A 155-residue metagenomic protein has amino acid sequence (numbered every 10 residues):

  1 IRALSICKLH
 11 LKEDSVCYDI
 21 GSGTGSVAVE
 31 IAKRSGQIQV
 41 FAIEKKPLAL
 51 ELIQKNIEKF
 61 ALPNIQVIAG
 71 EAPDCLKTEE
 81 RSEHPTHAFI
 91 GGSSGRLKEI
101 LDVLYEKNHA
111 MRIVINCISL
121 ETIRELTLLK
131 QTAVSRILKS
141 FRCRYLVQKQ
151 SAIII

Functional and structural regions predicted by a protein language model:
I1-S15: Conserved alpha-helix/loop element of class I SAM-dependent methyltransferases that forms part of the SAM/SAH-binding
D14-G23: Conserved class I S-adenosyl-L-methionine
T24-G36: Conserved SAM-binding loop of SAM-dependent methyltransferases across substrates and taxa, primarily the Class I
K33-V40, H109: Conserved S-adenosyl-L-methionine
I43-P85: S-adenosyl-L-methionine
E44-A49, G92-S93, I118: Short beta->alpha hinge that forms the Motif I/post-I loop of the SAM-binding pocket
E83-G92, R112: Short SAM/SAH-binding signature in class I
L101-I155: C-terminal substrate-binding/active-site "lid" region of AdoMet-derived donor-dependent transferases
